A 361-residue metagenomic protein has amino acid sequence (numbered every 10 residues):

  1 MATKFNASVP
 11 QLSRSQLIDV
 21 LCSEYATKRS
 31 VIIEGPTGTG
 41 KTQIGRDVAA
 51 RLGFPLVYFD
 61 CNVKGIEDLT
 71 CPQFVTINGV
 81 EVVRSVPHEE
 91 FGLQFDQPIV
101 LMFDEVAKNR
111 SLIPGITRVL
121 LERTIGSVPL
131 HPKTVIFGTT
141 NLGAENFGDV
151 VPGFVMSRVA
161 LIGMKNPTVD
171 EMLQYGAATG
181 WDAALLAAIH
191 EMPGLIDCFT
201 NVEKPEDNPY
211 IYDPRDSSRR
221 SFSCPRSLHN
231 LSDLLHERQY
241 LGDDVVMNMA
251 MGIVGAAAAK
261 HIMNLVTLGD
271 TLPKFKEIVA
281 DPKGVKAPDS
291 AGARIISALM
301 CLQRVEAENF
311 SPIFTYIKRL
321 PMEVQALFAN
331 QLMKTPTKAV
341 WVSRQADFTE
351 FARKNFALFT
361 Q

Functional and structural regions predicted by a protein language model:
A2-Q361: C-terminal regulatory/interaction module of P-loop NTP-utilizing enzymes
